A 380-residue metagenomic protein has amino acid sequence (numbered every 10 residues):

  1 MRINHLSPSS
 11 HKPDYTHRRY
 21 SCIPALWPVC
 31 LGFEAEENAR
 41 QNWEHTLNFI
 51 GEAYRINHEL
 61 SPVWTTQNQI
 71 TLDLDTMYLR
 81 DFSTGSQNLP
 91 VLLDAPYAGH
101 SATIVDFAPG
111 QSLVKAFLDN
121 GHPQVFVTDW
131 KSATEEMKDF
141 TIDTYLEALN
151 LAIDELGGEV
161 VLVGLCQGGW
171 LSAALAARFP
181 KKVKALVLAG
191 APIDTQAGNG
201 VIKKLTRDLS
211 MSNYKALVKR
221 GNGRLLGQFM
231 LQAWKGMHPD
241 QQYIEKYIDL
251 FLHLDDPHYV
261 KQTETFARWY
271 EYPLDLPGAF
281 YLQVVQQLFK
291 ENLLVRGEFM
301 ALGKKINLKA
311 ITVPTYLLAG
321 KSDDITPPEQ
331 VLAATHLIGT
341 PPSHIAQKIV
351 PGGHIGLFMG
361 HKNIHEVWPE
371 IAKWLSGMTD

Functional and structural regions predicted by a protein language model:
M1-A35, G157-G158, L171-A279: Alpha/beta-hydrolase-fold enzymes
I56-H58, P62-T134: Short, surface-exposed "cap/lid" segments of acyl-processing enzymes
M137-E155: Alpha/beta-hydrolase active-site loop
L162-G164, A189, L318: Short beta-strand immediately N-terminal to the catalytic nucleophile in serine-hydrolase-like folds
V163-S172: Gly/Ala-rich beta-loop-alpha elbow adjacent to hydrolase catalytic centers
I311, L317-A319, D323: Short beta-strand/loop motif that positions the catalytic acidic residue of the alpha/beta-hydrolase fold
D324-Q330: Conserved alpha/beta-hydrolase "acid-adjacent" motif
Q347, P351-E366: Catalytic histidine-centered segment of alpha/beta-hydrolase-like enzymes
